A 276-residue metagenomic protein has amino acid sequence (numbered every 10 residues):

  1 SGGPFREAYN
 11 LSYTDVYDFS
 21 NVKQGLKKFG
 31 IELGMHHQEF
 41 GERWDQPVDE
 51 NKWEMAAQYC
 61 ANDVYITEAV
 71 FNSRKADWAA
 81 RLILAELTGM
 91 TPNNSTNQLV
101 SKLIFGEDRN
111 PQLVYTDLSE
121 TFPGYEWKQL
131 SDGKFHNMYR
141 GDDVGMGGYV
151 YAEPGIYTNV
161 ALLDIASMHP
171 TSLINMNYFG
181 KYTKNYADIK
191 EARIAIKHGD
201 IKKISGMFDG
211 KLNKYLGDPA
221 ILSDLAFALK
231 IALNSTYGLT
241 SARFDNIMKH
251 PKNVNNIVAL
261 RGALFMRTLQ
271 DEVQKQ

Functional and structural regions predicted by a protein language model:
S1-V64: Active-site-proximal helix-loop-helix substrate-binding element of RNase H-like nuclease domains
G2-P4, H36-P47, N137-G145, D200-G210 (+1 more regions): Active-site-adjacent bridging/hinge elements
F29-L33, F71, R193-I196, L269-V273: Hydrophobic, Leu/Ile/Phe/Ala-enriched alpha-helical segments that form helix-helix packing faces
G34-H36, T91, F179: Short coil/loop linkers at secondary-structure junctions
Q38, L264-Q276: Active-site palm subdomain of RNA-directed nucleic acid polymerases
E50-E54, Q58-M176, S223-L264, T268: Common nucleic-acid-contacting/processivity interface regions adjacent to the catalytic cores of nucleic-acid enzymes
N177-D188: Cytochrome P450 catalytic domain signature, combining two hallmark sequence patches
Y186-N234: Conserved catalytic alpha/beta cores of large enzymes that bind or transform nucleotide phosphates and polynucleotides
